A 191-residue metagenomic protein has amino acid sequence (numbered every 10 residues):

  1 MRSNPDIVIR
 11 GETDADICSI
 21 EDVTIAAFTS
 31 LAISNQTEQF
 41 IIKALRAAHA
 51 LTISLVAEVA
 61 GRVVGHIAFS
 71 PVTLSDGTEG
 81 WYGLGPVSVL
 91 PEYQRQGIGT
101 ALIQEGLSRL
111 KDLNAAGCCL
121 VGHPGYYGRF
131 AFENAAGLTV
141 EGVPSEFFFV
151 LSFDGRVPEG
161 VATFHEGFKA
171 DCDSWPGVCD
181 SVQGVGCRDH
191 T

Functional and structural regions predicted by a protein language model:
R2-D6, P124, G128-T191: Terminal substrate-recognition subdomain of acyl/acetyltransferases
I7-I20: A short beta-loop-alpha structural element at the N-terminal edge of CoA-dependent acyl/N-acetyltransferase catalytic
E21, A27-T73: Active-site rim helix/loop that mediates acceptor-substrate recognition in acyltransferases
T52, E79, A115: Short coil/loop residues immediately preceding or within conserved phosphate-binding loops of NTP-utilizing enzyme
T78-P91: Conserved acetyl-CoA binding element of GNAT-fold acetyltransferases
V89, R95-S108, L120: Conserved acetyl-CoA-binding loop-helix of GNAT-fold acetyltransferases
Y93, L110, Y127: Hydrophobic pocket-lining residues that define ligand/cofactor binding sites across diverse proteins
L107-G122, A135: Conserved GNAT acetyl-CoA-binding A-motif
